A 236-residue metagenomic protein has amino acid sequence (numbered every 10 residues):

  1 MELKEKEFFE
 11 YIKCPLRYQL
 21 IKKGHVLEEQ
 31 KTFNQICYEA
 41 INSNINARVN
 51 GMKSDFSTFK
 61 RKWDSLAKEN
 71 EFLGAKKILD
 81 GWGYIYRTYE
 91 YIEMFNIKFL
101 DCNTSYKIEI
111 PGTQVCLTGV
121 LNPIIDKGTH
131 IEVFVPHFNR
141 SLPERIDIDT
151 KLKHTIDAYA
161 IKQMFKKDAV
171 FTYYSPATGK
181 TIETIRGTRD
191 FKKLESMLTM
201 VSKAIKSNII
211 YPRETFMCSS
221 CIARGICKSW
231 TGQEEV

Functional and structural regions predicted by a protein language model:
M1, I21-Q30, K206-C218: Short, solvent-exposed helix-loop connector elements
E5-K53: Nuclease catalytic cores
F8-F9, T113, F216-S219: Anion-coordinating catalytic cores for phosphoryl-, nucleotidyl-, and glycosidic chemistry
C14, C37-I41, P123, F171 (+1 more regions): A residue-level signal for conserved active-site and pocket-lining positions in enzyme catalytic cores
E39-T104: A non-catalytic, helix-rich entry segment at domain boundaries
R48-D55, Q163-A169, K203-R213: Surface-exposed helix-capping loop/turn segments at secondary-structure junctions
L100-T199: Mg2+/Mn2+-dependent nuclease catalytic core
T129, K192, S196-V236: Accessory terminal regions of nucleic-acid processing enzymes
